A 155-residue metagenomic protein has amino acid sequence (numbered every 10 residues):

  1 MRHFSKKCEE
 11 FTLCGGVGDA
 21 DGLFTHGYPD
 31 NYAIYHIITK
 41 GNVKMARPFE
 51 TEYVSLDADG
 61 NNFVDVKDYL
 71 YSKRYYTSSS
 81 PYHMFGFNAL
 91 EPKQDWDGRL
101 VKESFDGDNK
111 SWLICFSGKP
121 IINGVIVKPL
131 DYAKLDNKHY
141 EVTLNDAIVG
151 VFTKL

Functional and structural regions predicted by a protein language model:
M1-L155: Jelly-roll (double-stranded beta-helix
